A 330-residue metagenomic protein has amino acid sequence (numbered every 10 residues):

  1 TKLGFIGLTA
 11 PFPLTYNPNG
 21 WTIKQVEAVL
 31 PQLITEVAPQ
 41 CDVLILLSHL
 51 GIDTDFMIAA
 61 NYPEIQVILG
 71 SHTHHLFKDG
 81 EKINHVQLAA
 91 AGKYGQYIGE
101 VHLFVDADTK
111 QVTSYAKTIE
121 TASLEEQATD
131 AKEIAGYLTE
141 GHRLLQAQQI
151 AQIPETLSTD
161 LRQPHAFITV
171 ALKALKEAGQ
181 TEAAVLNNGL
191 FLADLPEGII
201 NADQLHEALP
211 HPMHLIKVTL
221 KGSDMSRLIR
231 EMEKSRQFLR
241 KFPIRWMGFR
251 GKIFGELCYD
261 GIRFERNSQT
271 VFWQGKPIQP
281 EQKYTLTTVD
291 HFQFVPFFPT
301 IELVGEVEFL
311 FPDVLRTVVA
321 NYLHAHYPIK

Functional and structural regions predicted by a protein language model:
T1-T121, R162-T169, A174: Acidic, metal/ion-coordinating pockets
G7, A89, L186, E265 (+1 more regions): Residues in well-ordered beta-strands of folded domains
A10, I34, A38-C41, Y62 (+6 more regions): Structural signal for hydrophobic packing residues in well-ordered secondary-structure cores of soluble enzyme domains
A10-P11, G51, K93-G95, S158 (+4 more regions): Short, glycine-/Ser/Thr-/acidic-enriched flexible segments
I23-L30, Q127, A131, P164-I168 (+5 more regions): Generic structural signal for well-ordered, non-membrane alpha-helical segments in soluble metabolic enzymes
D106-I199, L323-K330: A short C-terminal boundary segment appended to hydrolase-like catalytic domains
P196-K330: Feature captures C-terminal
